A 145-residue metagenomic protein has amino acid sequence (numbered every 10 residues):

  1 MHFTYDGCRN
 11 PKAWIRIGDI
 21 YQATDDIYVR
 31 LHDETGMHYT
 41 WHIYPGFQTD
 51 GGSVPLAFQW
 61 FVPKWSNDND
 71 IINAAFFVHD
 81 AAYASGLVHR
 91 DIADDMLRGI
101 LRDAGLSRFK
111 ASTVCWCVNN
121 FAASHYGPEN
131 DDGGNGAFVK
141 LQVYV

Functional and structural regions predicted by a protein language model:
M1-V145: Extended terminal accessory/targeting regions
